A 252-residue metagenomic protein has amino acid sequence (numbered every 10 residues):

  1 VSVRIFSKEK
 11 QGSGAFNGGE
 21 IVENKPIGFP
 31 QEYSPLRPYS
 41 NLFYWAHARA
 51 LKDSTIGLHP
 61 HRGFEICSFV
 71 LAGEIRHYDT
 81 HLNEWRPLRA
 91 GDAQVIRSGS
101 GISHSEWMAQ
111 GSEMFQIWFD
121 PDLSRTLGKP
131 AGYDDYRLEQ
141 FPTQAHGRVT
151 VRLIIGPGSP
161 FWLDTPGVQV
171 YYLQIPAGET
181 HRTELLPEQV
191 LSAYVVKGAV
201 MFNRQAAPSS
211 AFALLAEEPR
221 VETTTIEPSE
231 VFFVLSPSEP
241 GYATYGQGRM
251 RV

Functional and structural regions predicted by a protein language model:
V1-V252: Jelly-roll (double-stranded beta-helix
